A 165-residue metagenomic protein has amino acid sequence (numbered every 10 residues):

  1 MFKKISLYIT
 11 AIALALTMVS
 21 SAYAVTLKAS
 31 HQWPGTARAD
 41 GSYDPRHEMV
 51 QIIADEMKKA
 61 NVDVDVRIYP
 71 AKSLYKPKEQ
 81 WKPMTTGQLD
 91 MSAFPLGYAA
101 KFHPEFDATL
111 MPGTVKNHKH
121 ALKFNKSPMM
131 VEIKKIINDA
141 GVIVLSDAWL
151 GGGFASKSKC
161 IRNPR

Functional and structural regions predicted by a protein language model:
M1-I9: Bacterial N-terminal signal peptides that target proteins for export
I9-T17: Bacterial N-terminal signal peptides
T17-A24: Sec/Tat signal peptide C-region and signal peptidase I cleavage site
V25-L27, R165: Nucleotide donor/acceptor-binding cores
T26, D63-R67: Residues at or immediately flanking beta-strands
K28-V50, A71-Y75: Extracytoplasmic "Venus flytrap"
Q51-K58, D63, T85, D90 (+1 more regions): Contiguous mixed-secondary-structure segments that line small-molecule binding/active-site clefts of soluble domains
R67-K82: Short helix-initiation/N-cap motifs at beta->coil->alpha
